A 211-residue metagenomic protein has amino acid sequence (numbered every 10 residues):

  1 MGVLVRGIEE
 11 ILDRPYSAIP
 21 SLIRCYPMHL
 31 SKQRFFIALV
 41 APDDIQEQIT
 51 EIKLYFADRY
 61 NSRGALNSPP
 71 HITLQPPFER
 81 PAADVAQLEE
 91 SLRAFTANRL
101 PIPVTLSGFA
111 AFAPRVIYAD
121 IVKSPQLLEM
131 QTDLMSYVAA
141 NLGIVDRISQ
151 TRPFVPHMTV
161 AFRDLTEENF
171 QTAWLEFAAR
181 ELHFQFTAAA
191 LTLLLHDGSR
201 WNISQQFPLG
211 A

Functional and structural regions predicted by a protein language model:
G2, R14-I19, R24: Short, low-complexity intrinsically disordered segments enriched in A/P/G/S/L with frequent Arg, especially at protein
G7-I11: Charged/polar low-complexity intrinsically disordered segments
I23-P103, S124-Q185, A190, R200-A211: Basic, often amphipathic N-terminal segments
A110-V116: Short, basic/glycine-rich phosphate-binding loops at helix/coil junctions that contact nucleotide phosphates
P114, G198-S199: Short strand-connecting beta-turns/loops that link adjacent beta-strands
L193-L195: Short, exposed beta-strand-loop hairpins at the edges of beta-sheets in extracellular/periplasmic proteins
